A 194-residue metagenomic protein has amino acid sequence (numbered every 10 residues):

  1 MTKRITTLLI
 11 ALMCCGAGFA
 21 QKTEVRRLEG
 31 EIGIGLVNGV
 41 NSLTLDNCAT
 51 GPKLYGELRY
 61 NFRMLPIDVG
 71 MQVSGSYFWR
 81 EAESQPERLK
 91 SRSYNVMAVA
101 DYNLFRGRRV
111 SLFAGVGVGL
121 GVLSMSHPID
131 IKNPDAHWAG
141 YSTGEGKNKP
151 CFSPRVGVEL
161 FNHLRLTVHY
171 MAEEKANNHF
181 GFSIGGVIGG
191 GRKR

Functional and structural regions predicted by a protein language model:
M1-R26: Bacterial Sec-dependent N-terminal signal peptides
A20-R63, G181-R194: Short glycine/proline- and aromatic-enriched beta-strand/turn motifs that initiate or cap beta-hairpins
R26-L28, C48-L54, K90-V96, V110 (+2 more regions): Residues that define the transmembrane beta-barrel architecture of outer-membrane proteins
L36, V40, Y102-L104, Y170-A172: Short, well-ordered turn and helix-capping elements at secondary-structure junctions
N41-N47, E83-L89, Y141-E145, M171-E173: Outer-membrane beta-barrel domain signature
P52-I131, L164, I184-R194: Gram-negative (and chloroplast) outer-membrane scaffold detector with strong preference for beta-barrel transmembrane
Q72-E81, S142-R194: Predominantly the C-terminal beta-signal and adjacent terminal strand-loop region of outer-membrane beta-barrel
P128-S142: Solvent-exposed loop segments that connect transmembrane elements
